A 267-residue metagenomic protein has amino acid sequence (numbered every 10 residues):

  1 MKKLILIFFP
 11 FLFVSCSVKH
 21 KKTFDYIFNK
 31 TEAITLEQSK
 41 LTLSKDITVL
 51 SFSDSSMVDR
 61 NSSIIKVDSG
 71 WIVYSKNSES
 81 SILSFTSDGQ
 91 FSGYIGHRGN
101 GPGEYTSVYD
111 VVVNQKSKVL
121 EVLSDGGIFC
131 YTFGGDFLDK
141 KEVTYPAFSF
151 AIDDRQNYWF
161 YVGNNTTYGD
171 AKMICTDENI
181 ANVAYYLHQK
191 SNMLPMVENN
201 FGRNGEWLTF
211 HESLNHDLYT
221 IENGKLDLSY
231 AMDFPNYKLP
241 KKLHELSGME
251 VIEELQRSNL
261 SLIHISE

Functional and structural regions predicted by a protein language model:
V14-S15: C-terminal motif of bacterial Sec signal peptides marking the signal peptidase cleavage site
H20-L50: Blade/loop signatures of beta-propeller domains
I47-S80: Beta-strand-rich domains and repeat architectures in extracellular enzymes and scaffolds, especially beta-propellers
D54-S56, Q90-S117: Blade-loop segments of beta-propeller domains
S56-M57, G96-G103, E142-F148, H188-M193 (+1 more regions): Short coil/turn segments at the loop-to-beta-strand junctions that recur within blades of beta-propeller repeat folds
R60-S63, T106-V111, Y145-I152, M193-N200: Repeated scaffold domains used in trafficking and secretory/extracellular systems, primarily beta-propellers
D125-G169, N182-S191: Asp-box/WD-like beta-propeller blade repeats and closely related beta-sheet repeat scaffolds
I263-E267: Conserved small/polar residues in nucleotide/adenosyl-binding loops
